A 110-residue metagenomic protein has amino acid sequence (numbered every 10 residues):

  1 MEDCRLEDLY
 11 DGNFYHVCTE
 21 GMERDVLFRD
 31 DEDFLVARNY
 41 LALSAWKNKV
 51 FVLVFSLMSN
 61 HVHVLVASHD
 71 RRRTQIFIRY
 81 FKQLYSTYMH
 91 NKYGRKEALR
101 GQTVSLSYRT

Functional and structural regions predicted by a protein language model:
M1-T110: Short catalytic/metal-binding and nucleic-acid-binding patches
